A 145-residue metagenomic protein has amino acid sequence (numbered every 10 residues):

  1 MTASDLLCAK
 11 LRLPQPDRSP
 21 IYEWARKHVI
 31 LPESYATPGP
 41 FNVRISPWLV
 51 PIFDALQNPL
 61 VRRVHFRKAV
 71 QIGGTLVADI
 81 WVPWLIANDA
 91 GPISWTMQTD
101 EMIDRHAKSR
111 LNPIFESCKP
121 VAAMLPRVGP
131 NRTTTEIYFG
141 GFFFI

Functional and structural regions predicted by a protein language model:
M1-I145: Phosphate/NTP-binding elements of NTP-utilizing enzymes
